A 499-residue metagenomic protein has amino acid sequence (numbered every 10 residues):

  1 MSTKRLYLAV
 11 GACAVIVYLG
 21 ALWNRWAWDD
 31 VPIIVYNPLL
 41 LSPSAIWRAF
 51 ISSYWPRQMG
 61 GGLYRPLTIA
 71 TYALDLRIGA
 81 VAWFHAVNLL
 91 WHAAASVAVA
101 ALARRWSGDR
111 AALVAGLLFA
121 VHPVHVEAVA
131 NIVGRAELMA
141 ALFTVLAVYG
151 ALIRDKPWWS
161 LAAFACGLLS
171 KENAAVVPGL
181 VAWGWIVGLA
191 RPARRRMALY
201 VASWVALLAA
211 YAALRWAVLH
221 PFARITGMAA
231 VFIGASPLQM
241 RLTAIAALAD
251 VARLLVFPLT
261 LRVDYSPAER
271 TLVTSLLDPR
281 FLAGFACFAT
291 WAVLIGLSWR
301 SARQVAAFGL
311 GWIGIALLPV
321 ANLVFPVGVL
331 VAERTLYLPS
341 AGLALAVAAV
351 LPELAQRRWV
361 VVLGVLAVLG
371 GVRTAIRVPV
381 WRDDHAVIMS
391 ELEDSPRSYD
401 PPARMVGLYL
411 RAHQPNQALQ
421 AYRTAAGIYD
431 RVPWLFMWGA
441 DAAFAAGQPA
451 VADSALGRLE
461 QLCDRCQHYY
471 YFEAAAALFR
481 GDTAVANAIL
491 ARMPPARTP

Functional and structural regions predicted by a protein language model:
M1, D453-S454: Intrinsically disordered, low-complexity segments enriched in Ser/Pro/Gly/Ala and basic residues
M1-W438, A442-A445: Polytopic membrane enzymes that build or remodel cell-surface glycoconjugates and lipids
E393, T424-G427, G457-Q461, A491-P495: Conserved structural position within tetratricopeptide repeats
P396, D430, C463-R465, R497-T498: Short coil turns that delineate tetratricopeptide repeat
G407, M437-G447, L456-D482, P494: Alpha-solenoid helical repeat scaffolds
T483-A488, R492-P499: Terminal, low-structured helical/coil segments at or just beyond the last alpha-helical repeat
